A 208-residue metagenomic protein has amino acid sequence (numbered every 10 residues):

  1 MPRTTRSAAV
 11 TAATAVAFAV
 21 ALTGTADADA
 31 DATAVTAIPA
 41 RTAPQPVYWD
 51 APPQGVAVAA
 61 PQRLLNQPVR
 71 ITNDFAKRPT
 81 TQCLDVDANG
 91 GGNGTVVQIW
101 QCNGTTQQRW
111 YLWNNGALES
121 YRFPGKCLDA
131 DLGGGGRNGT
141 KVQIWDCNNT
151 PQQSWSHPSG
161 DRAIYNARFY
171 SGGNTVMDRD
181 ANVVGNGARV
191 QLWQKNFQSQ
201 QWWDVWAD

Functional and structural regions predicted by a protein language model:
M1-A32: Secretory targeting and sorting signals
P2, D29-G91, T106-G136, S154-V184 (+1 more regions): Extracellular glycan-recognition/adhesion modules and their associated mucin-like linkers
A8, T14-A17, T36-P39, Q98 (+1 more regions): Intrinsically disordered, low-complexity repeat segments enriched in small/polar residues
N93-T95, R137-T140, P151, N186-A188 (+1 more regions): Residue-level signal for beta-strand positions within conserved beta-sheet cores that form or flank
T95-Q101, T140-D146, A188-Q194: Aromatic-rich beta-strand patches that line glycan-recognition/binding surfaces of extracellular proteins
N103-T106, N148-P151, K195-S199: Short coil/turn segments at the loop-to-beta-strand junctions that recur within blades of beta-propeller repeat folds
D180-N182, Q191-F197: Short, exposed beta-strand-loop hairpins at the edges of beta-sheets in extracellular/periplasmic proteins
